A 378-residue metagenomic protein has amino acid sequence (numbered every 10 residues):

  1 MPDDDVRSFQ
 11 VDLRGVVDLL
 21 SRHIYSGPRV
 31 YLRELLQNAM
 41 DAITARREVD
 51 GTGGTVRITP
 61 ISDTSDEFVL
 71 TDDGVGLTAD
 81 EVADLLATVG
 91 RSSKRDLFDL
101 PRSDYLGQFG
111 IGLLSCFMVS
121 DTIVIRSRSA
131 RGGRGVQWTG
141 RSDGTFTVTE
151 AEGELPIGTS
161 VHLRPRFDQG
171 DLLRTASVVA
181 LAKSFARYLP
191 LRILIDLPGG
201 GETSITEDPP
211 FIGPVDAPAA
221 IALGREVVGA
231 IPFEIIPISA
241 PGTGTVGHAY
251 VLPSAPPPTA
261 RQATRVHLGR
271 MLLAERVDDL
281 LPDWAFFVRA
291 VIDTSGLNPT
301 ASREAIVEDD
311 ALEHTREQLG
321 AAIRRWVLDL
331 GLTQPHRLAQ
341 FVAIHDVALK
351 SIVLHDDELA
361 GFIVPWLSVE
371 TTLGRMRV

Functional and structural regions predicted by a protein language model:
M1-L173, S177-A180: GHKL (Bergerat-fold) ATPase N-terminal catalytic module, capturing the glycine-rich phosphate-binding loop and acidic
Y105-G107, R126-T147, R166-D171, A176-V378: GHKL/Bergerat-fold ATPase module in large chromosome/replication-associated machines
